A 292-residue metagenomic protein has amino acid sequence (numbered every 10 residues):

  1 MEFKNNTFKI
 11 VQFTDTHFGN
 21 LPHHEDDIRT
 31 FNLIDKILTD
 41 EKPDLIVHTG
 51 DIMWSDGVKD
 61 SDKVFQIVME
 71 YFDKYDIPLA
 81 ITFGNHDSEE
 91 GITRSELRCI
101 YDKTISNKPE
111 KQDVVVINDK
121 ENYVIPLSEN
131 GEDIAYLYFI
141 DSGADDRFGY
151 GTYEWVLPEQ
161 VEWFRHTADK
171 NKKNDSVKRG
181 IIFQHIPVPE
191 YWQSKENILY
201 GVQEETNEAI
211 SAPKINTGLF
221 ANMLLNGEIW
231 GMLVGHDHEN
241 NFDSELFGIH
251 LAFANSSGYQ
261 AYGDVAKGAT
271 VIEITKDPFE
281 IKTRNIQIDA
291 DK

Functional and structural regions predicted by a protein language model:
M1-M69, D73: N-terminal active-site segment of His-dependent metallophosphoesterases
E2, V64-S176, T270-T275: Extended active-site neighborhood of metal-dependent phosphoesterases/phosphodiesterases
E2-K4, V124-E132, L219-N226, N240-K292: Binuclear metal-dependent phosphoesterase catalytic core
T7-N20, I134-A144, F183, H250-S256: Active-site-proximal beta-strand elements of phosphoester/diester hydrolases
T14-F31, M53-K63, E89, R147-W155 (+2 more regions): Acidic/histidine-rich helix-loop elements that form or flank divalent-metal/phosphate-binding sites at the catalytic
G19-P22, W54-G57, I81-T93, D145-F148 (+3 more regions): Active-site environment of divalent metal-dependent phosphoester hydrolases
L21-D26, G50-E70, S88-E110, S194 (+1 more regions): Metal-dependent catalytic neighborhoods of phosphoester/phosphodiester hydrolases
E41-L45, Y136-Y138, G151-N241: His/acidic metal-ligating clusters that form di-metal
